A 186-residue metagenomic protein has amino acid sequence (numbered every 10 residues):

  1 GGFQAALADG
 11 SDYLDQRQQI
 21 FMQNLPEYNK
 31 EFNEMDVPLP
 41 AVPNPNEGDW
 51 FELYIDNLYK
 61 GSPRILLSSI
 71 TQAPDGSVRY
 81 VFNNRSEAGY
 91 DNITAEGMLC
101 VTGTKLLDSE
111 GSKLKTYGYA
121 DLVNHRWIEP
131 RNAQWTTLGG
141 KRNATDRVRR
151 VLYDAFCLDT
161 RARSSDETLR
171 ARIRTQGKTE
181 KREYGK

Functional and structural regions predicted by a protein language model:
G1-A6: C-terminal segment of classical bacterial N-terminal signal peptides
L7-K186: N-terminal secretory-pathway/extracellular module detecting exported/lumenal segments and adjacent signal-anchor/first
